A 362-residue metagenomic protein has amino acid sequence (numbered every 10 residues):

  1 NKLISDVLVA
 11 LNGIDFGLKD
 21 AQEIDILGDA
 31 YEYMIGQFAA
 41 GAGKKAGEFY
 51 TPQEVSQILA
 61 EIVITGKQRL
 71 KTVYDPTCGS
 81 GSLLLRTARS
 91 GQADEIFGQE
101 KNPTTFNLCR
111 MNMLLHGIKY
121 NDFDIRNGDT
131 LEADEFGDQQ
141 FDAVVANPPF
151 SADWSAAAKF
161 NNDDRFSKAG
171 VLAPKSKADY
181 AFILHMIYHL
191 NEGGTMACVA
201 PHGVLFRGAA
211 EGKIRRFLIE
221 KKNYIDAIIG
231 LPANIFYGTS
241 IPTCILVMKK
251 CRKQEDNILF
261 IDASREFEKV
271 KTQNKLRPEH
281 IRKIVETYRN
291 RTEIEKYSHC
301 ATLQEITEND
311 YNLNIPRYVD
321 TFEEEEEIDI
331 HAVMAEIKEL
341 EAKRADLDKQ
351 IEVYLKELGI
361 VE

Functional and structural regions predicted by a protein language model:
N1-V63, K67, N121-E132, G230-N234 (+2 more regions): Non-catalytic, mostly N-terminal accessory regions of nucleic-acid modification and defense proteins
D20, G98-N102, A143, L172-S176 (+7 more regions): Hydrophobic alpha-helical scaffolding
K45-A146, S151-F160, F166-A169, Y180-A181 (+2 more regions): Conserved S-adenosyl-L-methionine
D94, F123, G194, N223-D226 (+1 more regions): A structural micro-motif
P149, A233, C251: Flexible loop residues that form catalytic and substrate-binding hotspots at small-molecule/glycan-binding clefts
D153, L205-A209, F236-T239, Q254-D256 (+1 more regions): Short acidic/glycine-rich loop or secondary-structure boundary segments that cap or lie
L172-M248: Conserved Class I SAM-dependent methyltransferase catalytic core
I245, K249-V285: Conserved P-loop NTPase
